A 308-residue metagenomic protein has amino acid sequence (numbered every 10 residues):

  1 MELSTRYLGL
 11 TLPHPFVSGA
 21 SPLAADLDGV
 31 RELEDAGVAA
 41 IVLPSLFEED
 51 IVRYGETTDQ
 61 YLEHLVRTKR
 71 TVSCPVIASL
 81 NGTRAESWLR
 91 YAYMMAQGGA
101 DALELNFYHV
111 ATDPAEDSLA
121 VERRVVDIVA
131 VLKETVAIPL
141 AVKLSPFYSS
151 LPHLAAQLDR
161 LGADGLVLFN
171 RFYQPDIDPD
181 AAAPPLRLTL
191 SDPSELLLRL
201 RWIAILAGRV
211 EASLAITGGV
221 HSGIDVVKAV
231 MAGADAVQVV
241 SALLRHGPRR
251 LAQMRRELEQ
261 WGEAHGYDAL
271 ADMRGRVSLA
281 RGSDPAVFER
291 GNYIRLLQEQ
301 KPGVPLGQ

Functional and structural regions predicted by a protein language model:
M1-G19, Y61-R70, K301: N-terminal amphipathic alpha-helix/helix-capping segment at the start of soluble metabolic enzymes
L12, P22-A24, Y173, H221-S222 (+2 more regions): Short, flexible micro-motifs
L12-G37, V240: N-terminal phosphate-binding or glycine-rich loops at protein starts, especially the Walker A/P-loop of NTPases
S21, V220-H221, A242, R249: Gly/Ser/Thr-rich beta-alpha loop segments that engage phosphate groups in nucleotides
L23, A85, L243-L244: Short strand->helix junction
L27-L46, L62, V66, R70-I77 (+4 more regions): Alpha/beta enzyme core
D50-G55, P175-D192, L244-Y267: C-terminal helical cap(s) of enzyme catalytic domains, especially alpha/beta-barrels
H246-W261, H265, A271-Q308: C-terminal extensions of enzymes
